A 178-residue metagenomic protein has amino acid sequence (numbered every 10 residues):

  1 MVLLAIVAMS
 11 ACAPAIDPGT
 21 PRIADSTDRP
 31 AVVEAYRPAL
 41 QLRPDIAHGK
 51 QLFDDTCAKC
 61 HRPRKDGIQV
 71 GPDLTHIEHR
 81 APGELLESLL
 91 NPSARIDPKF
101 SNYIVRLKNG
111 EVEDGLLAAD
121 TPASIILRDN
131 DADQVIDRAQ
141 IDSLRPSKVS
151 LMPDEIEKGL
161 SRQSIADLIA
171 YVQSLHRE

Functional and structural regions predicted by a protein language model:
M1-L4: Sec-dependent signal peptide recognition, specifically the positively charged N-region followed immediately by
S10-A11: C-terminal motif of bacterial Sec signal peptides marking the signal peptidase cleavage site
T20-L52, I68-P72, A81-P82, G110 (+1 more regions): Electrostatic cytochrome c docking/interface patches
D45, F53-T56, R64, E78-A81 (+1 more regions): Short pre-active-site segment immediately N-terminal to redox-active cysteine/selenocysteine motifs in thiol-based
G49-R64, L168-L175: The canonical Cys-X-X-Cys-His
K50, G67-N91, I96, Y103-V149: Gly/Gly-Pro-rich "capping" loops immediately C-terminal to redox-active cysteine motifs in periplasmic/lumenal
L74, M152, L168: Hydrophobic, well-ordered secondary-structure elements that form the walls of internal hydrophobic environments
E155-E178: Long, low-complexity intrinsically disordered regions
